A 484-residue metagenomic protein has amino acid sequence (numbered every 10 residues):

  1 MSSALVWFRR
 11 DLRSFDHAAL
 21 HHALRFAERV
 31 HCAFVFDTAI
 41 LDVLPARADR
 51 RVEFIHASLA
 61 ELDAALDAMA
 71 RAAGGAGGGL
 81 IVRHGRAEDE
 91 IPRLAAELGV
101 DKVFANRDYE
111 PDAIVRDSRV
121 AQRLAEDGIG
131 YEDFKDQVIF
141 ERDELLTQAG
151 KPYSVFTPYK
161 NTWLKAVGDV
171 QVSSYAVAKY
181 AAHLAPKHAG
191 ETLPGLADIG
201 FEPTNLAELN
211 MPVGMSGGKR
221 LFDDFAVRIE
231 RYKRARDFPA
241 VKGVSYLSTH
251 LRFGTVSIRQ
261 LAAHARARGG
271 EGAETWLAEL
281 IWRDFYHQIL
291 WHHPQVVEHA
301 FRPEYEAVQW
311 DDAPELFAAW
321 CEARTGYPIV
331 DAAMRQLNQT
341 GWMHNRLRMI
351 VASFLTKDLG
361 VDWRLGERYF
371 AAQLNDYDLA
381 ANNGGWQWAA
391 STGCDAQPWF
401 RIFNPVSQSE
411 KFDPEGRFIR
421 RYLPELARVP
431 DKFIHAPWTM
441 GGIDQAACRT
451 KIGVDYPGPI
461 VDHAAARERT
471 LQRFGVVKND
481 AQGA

Functional and structural regions predicted by a protein language model:
M1-Q171, G272, A381, A464 (+2 more regions): Trp/Phe/Arg-rich N-terminal binding region typifying the photolyase-homology
A19, S58, L62, G218-L221 (+7 more regions): Alpha-helical packing segments of well-folded alpha/beta enzyme cores
F54, S58, G214, T325 (+1 more regions): Soluble or luminal CAZymes and related metallo-dependent hydrolases
G150-Y305, F412-D413, R417-A484: Glycine/tryptophan-enriched, flexible segments
K242-E425, D431: Active-site-proximal binding-pocket segments
